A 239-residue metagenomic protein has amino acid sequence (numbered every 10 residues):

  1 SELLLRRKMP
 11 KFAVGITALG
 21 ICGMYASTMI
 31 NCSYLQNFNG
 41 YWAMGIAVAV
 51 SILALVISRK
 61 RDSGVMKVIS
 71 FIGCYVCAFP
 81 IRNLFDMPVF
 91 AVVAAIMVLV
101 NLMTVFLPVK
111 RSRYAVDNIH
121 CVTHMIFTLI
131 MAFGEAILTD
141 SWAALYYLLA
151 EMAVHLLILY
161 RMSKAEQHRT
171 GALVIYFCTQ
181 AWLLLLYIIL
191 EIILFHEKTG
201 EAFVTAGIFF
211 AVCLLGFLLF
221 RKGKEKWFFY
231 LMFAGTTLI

Functional and structural regions predicted by a protein language model:
S1-I239: Extended, compositionally biased regions that are outside compact catalytic cores
